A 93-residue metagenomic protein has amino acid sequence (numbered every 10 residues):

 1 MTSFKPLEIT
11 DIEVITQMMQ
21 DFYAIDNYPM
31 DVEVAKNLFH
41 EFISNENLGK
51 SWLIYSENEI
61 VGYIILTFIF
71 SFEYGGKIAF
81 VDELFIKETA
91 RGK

Functional and structural regions predicted by a protein language model:
T2, N58-Y63, A79: Glycine-rich phosphate/pyrophosphate-binding loop shared by adenosine-nucleotide-utilizing enzymes
S3-Q17: A short beta-loop-alpha structural element at the N-terminal edge of CoA-dependent acyl/N-acetyltransferase catalytic
L7, L84-I86: Hydrophobic adenine-recognition pocket in adenosine-nucleotide-binding enzymes
M19-E41: Conserved GNAT-fold acetyl-CoA-binding loop/helix
E41-L53: A short helix-loop-beta-strand connector motif used in the catalytic cores of GNAT acetyltransferases and, in some
L53, E59-F68: Conserved beta-strand in the GNAT
I64-I78, D82: Conserved donor-binding loop and adjoining core beta-sheet/short helix segment in diverse acyl/aminoacyl transferases
Y74, K87-K93: Conserved glycine-rich acetyl-CoA-binding loop
